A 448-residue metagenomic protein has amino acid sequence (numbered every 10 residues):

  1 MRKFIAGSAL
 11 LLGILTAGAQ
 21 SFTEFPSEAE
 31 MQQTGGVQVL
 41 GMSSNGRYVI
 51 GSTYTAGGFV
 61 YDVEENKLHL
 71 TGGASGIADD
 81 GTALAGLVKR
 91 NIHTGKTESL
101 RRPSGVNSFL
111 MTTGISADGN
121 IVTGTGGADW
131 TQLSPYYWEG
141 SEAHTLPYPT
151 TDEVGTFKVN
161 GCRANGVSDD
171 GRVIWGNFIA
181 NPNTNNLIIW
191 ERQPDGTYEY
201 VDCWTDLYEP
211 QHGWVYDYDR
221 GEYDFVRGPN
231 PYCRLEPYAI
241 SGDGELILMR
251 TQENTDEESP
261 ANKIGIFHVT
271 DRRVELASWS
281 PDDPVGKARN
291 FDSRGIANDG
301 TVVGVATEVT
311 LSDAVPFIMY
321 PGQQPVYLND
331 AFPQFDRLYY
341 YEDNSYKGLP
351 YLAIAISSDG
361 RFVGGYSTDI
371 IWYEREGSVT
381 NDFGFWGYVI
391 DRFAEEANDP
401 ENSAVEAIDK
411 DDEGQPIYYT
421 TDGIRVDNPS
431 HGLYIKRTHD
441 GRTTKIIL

Functional and structural regions predicted by a protein language model:
M1-F4: Positively charged n-region of N-terminal signal peptides that target proteins for export
A6-L10: Sec-dependent N-terminal signal peptides
L11-G18: Hydrophobic h-region of N-terminal signal peptides that target proteins for export in Gram-negative bacteria
A19-P400: Residue-level hotspots at or immediately adjacent to binding/recognition sites across diverse folds
G73-A74, V426-P429: Short acidic low-complexity segments
D359, S430-Y434: A glycine-anchored, Pro-Gly-centered beta-turn/N-cap motif
R392-I424: Residue-level detector of functionally pivotal "anchor" positions at catalytic/ligand-binding pockets or at interdomain
I435-L448: C-terminal tail/sorting-segment detector
